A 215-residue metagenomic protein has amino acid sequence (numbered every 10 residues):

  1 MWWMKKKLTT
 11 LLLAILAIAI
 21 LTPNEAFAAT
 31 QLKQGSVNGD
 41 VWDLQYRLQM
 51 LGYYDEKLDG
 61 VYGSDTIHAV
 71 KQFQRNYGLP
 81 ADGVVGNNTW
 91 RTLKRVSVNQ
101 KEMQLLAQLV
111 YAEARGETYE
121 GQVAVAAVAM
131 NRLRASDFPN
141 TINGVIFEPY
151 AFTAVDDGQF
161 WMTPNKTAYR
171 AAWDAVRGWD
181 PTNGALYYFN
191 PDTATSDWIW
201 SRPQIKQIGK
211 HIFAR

Functional and structural regions predicted by a protein language model:
W2-K57: Acidic, Ser/Thr/Pro/Gly-enriched interdomain connector segments
T30-G35, Y54-G60, G78-A81, R95-V96 (+2 more regions): Second-shell loop/turn segments in exported
L32-V41, Q49-R91: Short acidic, glycine/serine/threonine-rich helix-capping segments at coil-helix boundaries
V85, R95, N99-Q100: Active-site-adjacent loops and short helices of periplasmic peptidoglycan-processing enzymes
Q100-R215: Bacterial extracytoplasmic/cell-wall-associated proteins, especially those involved in peptidoglycan
